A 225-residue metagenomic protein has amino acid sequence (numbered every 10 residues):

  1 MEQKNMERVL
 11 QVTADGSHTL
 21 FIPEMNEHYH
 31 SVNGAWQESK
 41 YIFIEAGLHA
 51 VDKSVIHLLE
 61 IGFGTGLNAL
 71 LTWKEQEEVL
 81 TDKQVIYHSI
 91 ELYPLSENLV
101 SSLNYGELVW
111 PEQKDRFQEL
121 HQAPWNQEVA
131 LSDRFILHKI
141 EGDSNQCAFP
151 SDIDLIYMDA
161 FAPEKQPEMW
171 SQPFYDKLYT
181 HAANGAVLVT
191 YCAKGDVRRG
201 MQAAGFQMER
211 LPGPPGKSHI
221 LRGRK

Functional and structural regions predicted by a protein language model:
M1-I56, K74-L108: Rossmann-like AdoMet
V55, D152-I153: Local beta-strand N-terminus motif with an aromatic residue
G66-L70: Glycine-rich SAM-binding Motif I of class I
L99-P150: S-adenosyl-L-methionine
S144, D154-M169: A short SAM/SAH-binding and catalytic strip from SAM-dependent methyltransferases
L155-Y157, N184-C192: Conserved beta-strand signature within the Rossmann-like core of class I S-adenosyl-L-methionine
M169-G185: A short glycine-rich, Lys/Arg-flanked "PGG" loop and its adjoining helix->strand segment in the class I
A204-K225: Core SAM-dependent methyltransferase catalytic element
